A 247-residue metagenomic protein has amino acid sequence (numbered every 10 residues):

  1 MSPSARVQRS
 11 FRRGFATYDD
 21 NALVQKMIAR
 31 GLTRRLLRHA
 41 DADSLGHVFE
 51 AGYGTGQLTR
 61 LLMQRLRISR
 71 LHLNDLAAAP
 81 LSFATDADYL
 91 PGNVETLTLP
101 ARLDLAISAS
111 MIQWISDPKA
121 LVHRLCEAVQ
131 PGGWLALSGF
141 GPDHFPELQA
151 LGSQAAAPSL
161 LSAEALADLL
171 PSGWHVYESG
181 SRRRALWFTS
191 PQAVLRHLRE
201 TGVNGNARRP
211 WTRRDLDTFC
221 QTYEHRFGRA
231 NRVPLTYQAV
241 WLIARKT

Functional and structural regions predicted by a protein language model:
M1-A16: N-terminal, positively charged/glycine-rich alpha-helical extensions of SAM-dependent methyltransferases
N21-V24, T55-Q57, E178-T247: Conserved Class I S-adenosyl-L-methionine
L23-S44: Conserved alpha-helix/loop element of class I SAM-dependent methyltransferases that forms part of the SAM/SAH-binding
H47-L97: Class I SAM-dependent methyltransferase SAM/SAH-binding core
E95-A106: A short acidic, Gly/Pro-enriched loop at the edge of an enzyme's catalytic core that lines a small-molecule cofactor
L105-P118: A short SAM/SAH-binding and catalytic strip from SAM-dependent methyltransferases
K119-W134: A short glycine-rich, Lys/Arg-flanked "PGG" loop and its adjoining helix->strand segment in the class I
W134-A193, N204-R213: Conserved catalytic/acceptor-binding region of the Class I
